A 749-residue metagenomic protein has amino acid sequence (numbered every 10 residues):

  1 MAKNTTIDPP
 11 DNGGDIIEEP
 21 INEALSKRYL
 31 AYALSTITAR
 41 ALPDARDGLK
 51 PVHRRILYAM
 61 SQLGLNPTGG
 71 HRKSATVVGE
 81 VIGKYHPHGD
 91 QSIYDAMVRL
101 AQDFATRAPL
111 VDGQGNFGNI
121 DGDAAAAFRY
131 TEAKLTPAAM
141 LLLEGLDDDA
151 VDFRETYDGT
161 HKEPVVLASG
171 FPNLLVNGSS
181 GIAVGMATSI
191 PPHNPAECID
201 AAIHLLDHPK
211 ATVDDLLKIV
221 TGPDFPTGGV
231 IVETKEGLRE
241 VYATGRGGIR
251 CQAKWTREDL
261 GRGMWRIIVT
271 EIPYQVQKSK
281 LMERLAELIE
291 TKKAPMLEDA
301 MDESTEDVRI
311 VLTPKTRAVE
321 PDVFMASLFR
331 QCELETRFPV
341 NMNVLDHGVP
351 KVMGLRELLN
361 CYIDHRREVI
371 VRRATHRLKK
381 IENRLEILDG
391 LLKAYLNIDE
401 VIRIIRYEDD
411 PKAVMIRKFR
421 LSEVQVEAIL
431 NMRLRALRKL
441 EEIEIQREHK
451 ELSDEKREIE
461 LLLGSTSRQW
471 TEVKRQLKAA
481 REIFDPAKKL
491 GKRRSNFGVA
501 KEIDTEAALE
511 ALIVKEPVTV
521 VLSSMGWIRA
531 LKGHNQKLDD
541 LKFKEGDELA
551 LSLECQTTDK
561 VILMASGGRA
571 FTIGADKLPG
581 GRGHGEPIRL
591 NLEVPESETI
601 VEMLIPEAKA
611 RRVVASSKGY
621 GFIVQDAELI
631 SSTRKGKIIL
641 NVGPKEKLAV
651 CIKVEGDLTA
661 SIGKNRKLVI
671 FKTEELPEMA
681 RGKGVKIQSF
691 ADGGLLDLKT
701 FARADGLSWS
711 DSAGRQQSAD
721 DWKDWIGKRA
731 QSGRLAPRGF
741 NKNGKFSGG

Functional and structural regions predicted by a protein language model:
M1-G248, V311-T313: Catalytic phosphate-handling regions of large nucleic-acid enzymes and associated NTPases
A2-N4, N12-I16, S180, M186-G749: C-terminal interaction appendages of subunits in large macromolecular complexes
